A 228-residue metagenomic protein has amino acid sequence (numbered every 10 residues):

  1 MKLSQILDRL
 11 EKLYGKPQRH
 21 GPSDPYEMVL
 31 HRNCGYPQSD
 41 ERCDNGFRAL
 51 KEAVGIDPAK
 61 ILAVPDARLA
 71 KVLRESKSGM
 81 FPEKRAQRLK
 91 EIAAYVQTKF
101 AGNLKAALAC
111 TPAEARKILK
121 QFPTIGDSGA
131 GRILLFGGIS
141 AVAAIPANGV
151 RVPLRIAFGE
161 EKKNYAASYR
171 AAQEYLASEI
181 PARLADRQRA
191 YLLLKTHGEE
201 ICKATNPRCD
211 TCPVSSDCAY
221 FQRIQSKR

Functional and structural regions predicted by a protein language model:
K2-S226: Catalytic cores of DNA base-excision repair glycosylases
